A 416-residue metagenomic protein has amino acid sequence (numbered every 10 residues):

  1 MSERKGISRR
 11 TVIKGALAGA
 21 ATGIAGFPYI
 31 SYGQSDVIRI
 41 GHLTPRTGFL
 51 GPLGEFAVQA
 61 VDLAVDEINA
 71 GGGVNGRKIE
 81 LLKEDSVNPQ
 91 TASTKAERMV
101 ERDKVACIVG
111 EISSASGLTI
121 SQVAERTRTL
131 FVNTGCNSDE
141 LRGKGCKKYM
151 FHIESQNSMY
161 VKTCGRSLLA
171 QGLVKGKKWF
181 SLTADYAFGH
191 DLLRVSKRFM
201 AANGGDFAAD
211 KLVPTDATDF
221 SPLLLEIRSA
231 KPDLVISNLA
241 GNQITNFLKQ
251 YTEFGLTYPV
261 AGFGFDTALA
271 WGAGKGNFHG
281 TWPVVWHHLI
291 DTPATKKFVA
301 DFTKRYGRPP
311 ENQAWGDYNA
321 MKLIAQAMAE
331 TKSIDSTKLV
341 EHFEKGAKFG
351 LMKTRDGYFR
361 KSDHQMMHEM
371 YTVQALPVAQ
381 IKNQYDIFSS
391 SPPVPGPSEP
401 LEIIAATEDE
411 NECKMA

Functional and structural regions predicted by a protein language model:
S2-L17, I24-A416: Extracytosolic ligand-binding ectodomains
